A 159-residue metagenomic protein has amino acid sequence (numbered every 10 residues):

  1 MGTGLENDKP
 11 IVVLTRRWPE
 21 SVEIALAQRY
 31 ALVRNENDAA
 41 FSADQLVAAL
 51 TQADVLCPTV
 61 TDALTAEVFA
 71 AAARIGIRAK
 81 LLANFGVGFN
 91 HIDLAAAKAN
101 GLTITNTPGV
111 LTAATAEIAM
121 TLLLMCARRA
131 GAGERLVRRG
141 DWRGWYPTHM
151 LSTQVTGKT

Functional and structural regions predicted by a protein language model:
G2-T105: An N-terminal-biased, well-structured beta-alpha scaffold segment characteristic of Rossmann-like dinucleotide-binding
N100, P108-T159: Phosphate-binding beta-alpha-beta segment of Rossmann-like dinucleotide-binding domains, i.e., the NAD(P)
